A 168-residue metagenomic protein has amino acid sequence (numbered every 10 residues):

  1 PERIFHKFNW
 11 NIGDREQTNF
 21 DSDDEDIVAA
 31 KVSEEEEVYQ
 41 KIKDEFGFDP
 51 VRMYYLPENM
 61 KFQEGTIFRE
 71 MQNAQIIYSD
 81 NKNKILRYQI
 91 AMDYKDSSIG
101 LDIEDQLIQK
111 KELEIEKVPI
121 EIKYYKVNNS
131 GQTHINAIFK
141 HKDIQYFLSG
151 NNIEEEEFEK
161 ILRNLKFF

Functional and structural regions predicted by a protein language model:
P1-T18: Membrane-interface helical sensory segment of bacterial ECF anti-sigma factor regulators
R3, E37-K41, E157-K160: Exposed alpha-helical structural elements
I4, E35, F48, L162-N164: Generic low-polarity alpha-helical segments
N19-N136: Short, solvent-exposed recognition patches
K142-F168: Surface-exposed amphipathic alpha-helical segments
